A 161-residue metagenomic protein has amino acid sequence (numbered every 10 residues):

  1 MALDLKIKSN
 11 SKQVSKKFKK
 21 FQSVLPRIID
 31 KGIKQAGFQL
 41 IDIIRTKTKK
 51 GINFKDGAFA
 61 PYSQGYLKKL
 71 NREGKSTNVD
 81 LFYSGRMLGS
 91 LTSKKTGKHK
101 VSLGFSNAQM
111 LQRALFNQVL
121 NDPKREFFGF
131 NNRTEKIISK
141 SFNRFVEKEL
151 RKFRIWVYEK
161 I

Functional and structural regions predicted by a protein language model:
M1-I161: Short, Lys/Arg-rich flexible segments
